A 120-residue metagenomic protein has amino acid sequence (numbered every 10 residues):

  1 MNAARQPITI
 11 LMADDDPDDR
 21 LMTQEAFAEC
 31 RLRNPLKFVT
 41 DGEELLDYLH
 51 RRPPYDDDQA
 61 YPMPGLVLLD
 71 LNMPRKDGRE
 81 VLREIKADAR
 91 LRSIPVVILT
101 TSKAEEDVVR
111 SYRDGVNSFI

Functional and structural regions predicted by a protein language model:
M1-L11, P17-K37, D41-L46, H50 (+1 more regions): Non-catalytic signal-transmission and effector/linker regions of two-component phosphorelay proteins
D57-P62, K86-S93, D114: Conserved phosphotransfer cores of two-component systems
L71-M73: Receiver (REC) domain active-site loop signature in two-component systems and cognate sites in sensor histidine kinases
R75-K76, I85: Hydrophobic residue at a beta-alpha junction that N-caps the helix immediately following a catalytic beta-strand/loop
